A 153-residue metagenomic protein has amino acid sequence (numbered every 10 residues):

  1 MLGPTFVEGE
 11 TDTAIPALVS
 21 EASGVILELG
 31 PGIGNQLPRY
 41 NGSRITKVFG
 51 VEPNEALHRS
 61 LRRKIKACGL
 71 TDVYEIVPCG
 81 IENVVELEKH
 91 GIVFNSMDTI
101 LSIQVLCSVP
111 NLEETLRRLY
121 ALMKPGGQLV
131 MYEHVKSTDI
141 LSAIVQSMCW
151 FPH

Functional and structural regions predicted by a protein language model:
L2-V25, I33-R39: Conserved alpha-helix/loop element of class I SAM-dependent methyltransferases that forms part of the SAM/SAH-binding
V19-S20, F94, L116: A short, aliphatic-rich alpha-helical micro-motif
S23, I45, F94-D98: Local beta-strand N-terminus motif with an aromatic residue
V25-E86: Class I SAM-dependent methyltransferase SAM/SAH-binding core
E82-I100: A short acidic, Gly/Pro-enriched loop at the edge of an enzyme's catalytic core that lines a small-molecule cofactor
M97-L112: A short SAM/SAH-binding and catalytic strip from SAM-dependent methyltransferases
E113-Q128: A short glycine-rich, Lys/Arg-flanked "PGG" loop and its adjoining helix->strand segment in the class I
Q128-P152: Conserved class I S-adenosyl-L-methionine
